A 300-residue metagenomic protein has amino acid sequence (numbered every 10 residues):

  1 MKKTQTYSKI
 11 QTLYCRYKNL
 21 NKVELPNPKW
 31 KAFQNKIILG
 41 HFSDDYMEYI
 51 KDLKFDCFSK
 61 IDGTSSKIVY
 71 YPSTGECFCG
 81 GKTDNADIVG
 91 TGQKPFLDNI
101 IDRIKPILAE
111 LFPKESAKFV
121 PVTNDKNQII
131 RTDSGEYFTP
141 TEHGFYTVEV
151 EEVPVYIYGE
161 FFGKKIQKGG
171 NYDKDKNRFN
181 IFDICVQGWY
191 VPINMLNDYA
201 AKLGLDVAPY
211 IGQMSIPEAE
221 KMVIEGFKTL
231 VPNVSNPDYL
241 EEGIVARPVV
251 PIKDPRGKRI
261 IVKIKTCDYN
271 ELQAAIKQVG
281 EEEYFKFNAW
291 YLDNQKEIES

Functional and structural regions predicted by a protein language model:
M1-S300: Core nucleotide-handling region used for phosphoryl-transfer chemistry
